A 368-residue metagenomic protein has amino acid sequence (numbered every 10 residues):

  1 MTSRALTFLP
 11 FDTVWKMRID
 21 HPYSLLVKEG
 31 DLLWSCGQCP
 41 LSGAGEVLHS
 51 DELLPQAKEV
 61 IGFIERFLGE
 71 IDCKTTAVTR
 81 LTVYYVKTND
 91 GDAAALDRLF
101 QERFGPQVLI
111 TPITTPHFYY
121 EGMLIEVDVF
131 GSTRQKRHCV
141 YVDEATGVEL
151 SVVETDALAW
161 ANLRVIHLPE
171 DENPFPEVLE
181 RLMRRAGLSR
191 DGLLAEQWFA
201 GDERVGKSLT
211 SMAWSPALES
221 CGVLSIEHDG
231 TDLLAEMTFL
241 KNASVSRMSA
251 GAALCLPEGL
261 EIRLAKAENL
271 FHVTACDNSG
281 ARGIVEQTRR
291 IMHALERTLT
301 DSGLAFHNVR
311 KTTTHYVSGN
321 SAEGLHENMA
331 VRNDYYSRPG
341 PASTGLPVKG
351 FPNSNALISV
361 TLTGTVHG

Functional and structural regions predicted by a protein language model:
M1-G62, R66-T79, Y85-R310, Y316-G368: N-terminal presequence-like segments and the immediate start of the first folded domain
